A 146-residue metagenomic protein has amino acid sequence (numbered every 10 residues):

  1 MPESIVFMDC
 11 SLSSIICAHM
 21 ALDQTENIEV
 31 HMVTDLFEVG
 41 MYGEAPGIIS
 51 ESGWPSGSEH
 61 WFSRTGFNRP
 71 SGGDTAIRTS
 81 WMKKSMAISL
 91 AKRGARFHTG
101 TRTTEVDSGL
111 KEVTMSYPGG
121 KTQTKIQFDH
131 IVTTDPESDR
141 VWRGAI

Functional and structural regions predicted by a protein language model:
M1-S13: Beta1/beta-strand and adjacent pyrophosphate-binding region of the FAD-binding site in flavoprotein oxidoreductases
P2-S4, I28, H130: Nucleotide donor/acceptor-binding cores
C10, T34-L36, T134-P136: Fold-independent oxyanion-binding glycine-rich loops and adjacent beta-strand/coil segments at enzyme active sites
S13-P70, T79-S85: N-terminal FAD cofactor-binding segment of flavoenzymes
I77-T101: Helical element adjacent to the flavin cofactor pocket in flavoenzyme catalytic cores
R93-I146: Predominantly flavin-linked oxidoreductase catalytic cores and closely associated redox partners
